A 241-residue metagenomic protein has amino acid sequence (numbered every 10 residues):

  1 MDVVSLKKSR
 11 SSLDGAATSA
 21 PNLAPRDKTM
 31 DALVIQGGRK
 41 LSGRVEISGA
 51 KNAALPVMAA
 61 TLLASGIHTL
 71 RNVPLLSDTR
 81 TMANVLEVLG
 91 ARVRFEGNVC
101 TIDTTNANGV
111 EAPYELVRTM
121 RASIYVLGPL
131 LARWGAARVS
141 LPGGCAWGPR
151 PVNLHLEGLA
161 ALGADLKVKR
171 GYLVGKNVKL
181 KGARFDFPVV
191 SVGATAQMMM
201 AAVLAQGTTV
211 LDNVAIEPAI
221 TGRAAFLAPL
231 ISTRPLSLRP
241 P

Functional and structural regions predicted by a protein language model:
V4-K8, P21-P241: Structural preference for solvent-exposed beta-strand-turn elements and adjacent flexible terminal/loop segments within
T18: N-terminal beta1-alpha1-beta2 module of alpha/beta enzyme domains
